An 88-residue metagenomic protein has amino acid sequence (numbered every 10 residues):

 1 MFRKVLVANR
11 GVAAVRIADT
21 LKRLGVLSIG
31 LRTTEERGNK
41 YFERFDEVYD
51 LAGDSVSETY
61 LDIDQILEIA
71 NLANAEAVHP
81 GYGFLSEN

Functional and structural regions predicted by a protein language model:
M1-N88: ATP-binding N-terminal substructure of ATP-dependent carboxylate-amine bond-forming enzymes
